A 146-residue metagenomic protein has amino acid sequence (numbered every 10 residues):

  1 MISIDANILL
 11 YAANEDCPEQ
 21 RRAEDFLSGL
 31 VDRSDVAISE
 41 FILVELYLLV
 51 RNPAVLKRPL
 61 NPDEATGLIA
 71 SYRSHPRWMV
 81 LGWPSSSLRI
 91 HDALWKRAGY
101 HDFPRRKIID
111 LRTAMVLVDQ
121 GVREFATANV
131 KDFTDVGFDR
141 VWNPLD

Functional and structural regions predicted by a protein language model:
M1, L111-D146: Acidic, PIN/NYN-like endoribonuclease modules and their adjacent C-terminal/linker elements
M1-I38, V50-G67, D135: Short, well-structured N-terminal submotif of metal-dependent ribonuclease cores
N7-I8, F41, R112, K131: Alpha-helix/helix-capping structural signal
I38-V44, I108: Aromatic- and histidine-enriched alpha-helix N-cap/loop-to-helix transition segments that scaffold the rims
V44, S87, K131-D132: Conserved beta-strand edge residues that scaffold enzyme active sites
V50-K96: Active-site-proximal, substrate-binding regions of enzyme catalytic domains and RNA-binding/basic surfaces
R77-A128: Active-site neighborhoods of divalent-metal-dependent phosphate/nucleic-acid chemistry enzymes
